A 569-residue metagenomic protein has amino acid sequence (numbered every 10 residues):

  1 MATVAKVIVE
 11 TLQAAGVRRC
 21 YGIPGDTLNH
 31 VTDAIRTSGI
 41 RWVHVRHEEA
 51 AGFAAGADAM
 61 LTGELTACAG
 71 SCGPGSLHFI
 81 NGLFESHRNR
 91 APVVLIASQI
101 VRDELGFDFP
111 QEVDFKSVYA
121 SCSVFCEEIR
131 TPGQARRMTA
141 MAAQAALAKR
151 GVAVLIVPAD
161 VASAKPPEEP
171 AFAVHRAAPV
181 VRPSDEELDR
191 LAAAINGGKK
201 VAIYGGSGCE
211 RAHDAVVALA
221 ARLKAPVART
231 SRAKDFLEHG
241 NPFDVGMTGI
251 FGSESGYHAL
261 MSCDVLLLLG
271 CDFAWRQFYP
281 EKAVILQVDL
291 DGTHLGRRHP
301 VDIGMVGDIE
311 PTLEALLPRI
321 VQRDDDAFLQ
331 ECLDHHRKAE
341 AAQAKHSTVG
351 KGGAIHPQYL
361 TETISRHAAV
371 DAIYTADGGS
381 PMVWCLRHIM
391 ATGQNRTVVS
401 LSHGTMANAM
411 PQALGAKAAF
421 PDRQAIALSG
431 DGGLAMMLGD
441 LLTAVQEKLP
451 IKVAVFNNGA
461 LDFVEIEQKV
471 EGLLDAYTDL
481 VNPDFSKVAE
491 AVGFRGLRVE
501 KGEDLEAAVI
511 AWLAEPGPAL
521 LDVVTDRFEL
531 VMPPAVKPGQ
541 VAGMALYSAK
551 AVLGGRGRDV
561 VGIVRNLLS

Functional and structural regions predicted by a protein language model:
M1-D324, T363, H367-V370, P450-V453 (+4 more regions): N-terminal alpha/beta PP-like core and its mobile active-site loop of ThDP/TPP-dependent enzymes
A5-I8, I23-D26, V31-R36, H336-P411 (+2 more regions): Active-site diphosphate/adenylate-binding microenvironment
L28, E48-F53, P381-V383, K501-L505: Short acidic loop-to-helix transition motifs that present clustered carboxylates
H47, F107-D108, A177-R190, C209 (+6 more regions): A general structural motif
E104, Q111, Q446-P538: Thiamine diphosphate
G133, E168-P170, A193, K282-G378 (+3 more regions): Phosphate/pyrophosphate-binding active-site segments
D214-V217, R387-G393, D440-T443, P534-V536: Short glycine/threonine-rich loop-to-helix capping motif typified by GTGT followed within a few residues by an Asp-Pro
N408, Q412-K452, F456: Catalytic phosphate/nucleotide-handling subdomain of diverse soluble enzymes
